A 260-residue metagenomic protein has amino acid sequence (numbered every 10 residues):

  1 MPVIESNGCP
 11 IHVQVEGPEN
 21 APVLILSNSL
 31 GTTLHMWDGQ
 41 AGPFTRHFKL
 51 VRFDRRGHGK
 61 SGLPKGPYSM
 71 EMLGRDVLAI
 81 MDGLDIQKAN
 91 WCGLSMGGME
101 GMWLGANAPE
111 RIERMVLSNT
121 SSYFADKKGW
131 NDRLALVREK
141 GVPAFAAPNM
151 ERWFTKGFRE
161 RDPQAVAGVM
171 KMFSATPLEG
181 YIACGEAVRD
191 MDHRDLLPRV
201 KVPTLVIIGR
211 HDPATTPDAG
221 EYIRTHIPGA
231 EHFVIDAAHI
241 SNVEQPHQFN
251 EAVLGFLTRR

Functional and structural regions predicted by a protein language model:
C9-G62, G66: Conserved HGGG/HGGXW glycine-rich cap/lid loop of the alpha/beta-hydrolase fold
M72-A89: Conserved acidic catalytic loop of the alpha/beta-hydrolase fold
M99-N107, I112-A146: Flexible "cap/lid" loop of the alpha/beta hydrolase fold
A125-K128, E139-P198: Conserved alpha/beta-hydrolase catalytic His-Asp/Glu region
V200, V206-I208: Short beta-strand/loop motif that positions the catalytic acidic residue of the alpha/beta-hydrolase fold
R210-T215: Acidic catalytic loop of the alpha/beta-hydrolase fold
P217-I240: Catalytic histidine neighborhood in serine/cysteine hydrolases with alpha/beta-hydrolase-type architecture
A237-N250: Catalytic histidine-centered segment of alpha/beta-hydrolase-like enzymes
